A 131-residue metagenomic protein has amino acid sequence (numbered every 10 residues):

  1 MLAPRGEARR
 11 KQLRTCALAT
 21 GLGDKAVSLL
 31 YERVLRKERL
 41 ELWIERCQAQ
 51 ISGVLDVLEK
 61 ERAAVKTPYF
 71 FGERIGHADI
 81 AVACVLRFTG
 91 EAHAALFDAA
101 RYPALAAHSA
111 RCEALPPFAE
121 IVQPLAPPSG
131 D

Functional and structural regions predicted by a protein language model:
M1-L42: GST-like domain detector, emphasizing the conserved glutathione-binding G-site in the N-terminal thioredoxin-like
A3-K11, K66-A78: All-alpha amphipathic helical-bundle segments outside canonical DNA-binding/catalytic cores that form hydrophobic
L40-W43, C47, R101: Residue-level preference for long, well-ordered alpha-helices that form the structural scaffold of enzyme catalytic
I44-A64: Amphipathic alpha-helical packing segments from all-alpha helical-bundle domains
K60-F71, P116-V122: Surface-exposed helix-capping loop/turn segments at secondary-structure junctions
F70-A95: GST superfamily/GST-like fold recognition
A100-A119: C-terminal end-helix/capping segment
A126-D131: Carbohydrate-binding/catalytic loop surfaces
